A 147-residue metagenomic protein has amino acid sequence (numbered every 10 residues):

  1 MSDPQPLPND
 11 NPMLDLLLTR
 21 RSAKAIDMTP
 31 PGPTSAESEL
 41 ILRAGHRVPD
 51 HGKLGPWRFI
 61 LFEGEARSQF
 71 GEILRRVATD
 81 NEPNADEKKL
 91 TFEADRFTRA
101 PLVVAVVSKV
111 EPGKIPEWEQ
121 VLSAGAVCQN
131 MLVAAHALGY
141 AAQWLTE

Functional and structural regions predicted by a protein language model:
M1-R99: N-terminal amphipathic, basic helical "cap/leader" segment at the start of enzyme domains
D27, V106-V107: Short beta-strand element of the conserved SAM-dependent methyltransferase core
G45, V104, V110-E147: Small-aliphatic-rich amphipathic alpha-helix that forms the alpha element of a beta-alpha
R99-A105: A structural motif
